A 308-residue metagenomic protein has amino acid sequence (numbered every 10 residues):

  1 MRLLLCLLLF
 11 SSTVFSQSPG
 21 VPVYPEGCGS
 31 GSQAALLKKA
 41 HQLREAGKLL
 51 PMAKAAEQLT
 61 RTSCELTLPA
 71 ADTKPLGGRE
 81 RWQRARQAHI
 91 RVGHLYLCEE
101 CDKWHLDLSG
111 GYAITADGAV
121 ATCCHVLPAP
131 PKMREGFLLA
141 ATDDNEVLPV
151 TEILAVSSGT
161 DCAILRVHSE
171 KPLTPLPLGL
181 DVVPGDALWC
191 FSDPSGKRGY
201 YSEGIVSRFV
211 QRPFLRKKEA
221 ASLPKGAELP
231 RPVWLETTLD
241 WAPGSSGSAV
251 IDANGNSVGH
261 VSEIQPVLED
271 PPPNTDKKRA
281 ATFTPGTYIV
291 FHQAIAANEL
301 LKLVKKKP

Functional and structural regions predicted by a protein language model:
M1, L5-E80: N-terminal targeting leaders that route proteins to membranes or the secretory/organellar pathways
T73-R79, H89, L95-C123, L148-P149 (+1 more regions): A conserved glycine-rich beta-strand in the N-terminal activation segment of trypsin-fold
R79-R81, P130-P131, E152-L154, V167-Y201 (+1 more regions): Active-site substrate-binding loop(s) of clan PA
Q87-W104, A163-P175, G199-K306: Active-site region of chymotrypsin-like
L108, T115-G159, P184, E263 (+1 more regions): Catalytic-histidine neighborhood of serine endopeptidases, predominantly the chymotrypsin-like S1/PA family
R134-F137, D143-I153, P184-L188, G199-A220: Beta-strand/loop subdomains of soluble extracytoplasmic proteins
